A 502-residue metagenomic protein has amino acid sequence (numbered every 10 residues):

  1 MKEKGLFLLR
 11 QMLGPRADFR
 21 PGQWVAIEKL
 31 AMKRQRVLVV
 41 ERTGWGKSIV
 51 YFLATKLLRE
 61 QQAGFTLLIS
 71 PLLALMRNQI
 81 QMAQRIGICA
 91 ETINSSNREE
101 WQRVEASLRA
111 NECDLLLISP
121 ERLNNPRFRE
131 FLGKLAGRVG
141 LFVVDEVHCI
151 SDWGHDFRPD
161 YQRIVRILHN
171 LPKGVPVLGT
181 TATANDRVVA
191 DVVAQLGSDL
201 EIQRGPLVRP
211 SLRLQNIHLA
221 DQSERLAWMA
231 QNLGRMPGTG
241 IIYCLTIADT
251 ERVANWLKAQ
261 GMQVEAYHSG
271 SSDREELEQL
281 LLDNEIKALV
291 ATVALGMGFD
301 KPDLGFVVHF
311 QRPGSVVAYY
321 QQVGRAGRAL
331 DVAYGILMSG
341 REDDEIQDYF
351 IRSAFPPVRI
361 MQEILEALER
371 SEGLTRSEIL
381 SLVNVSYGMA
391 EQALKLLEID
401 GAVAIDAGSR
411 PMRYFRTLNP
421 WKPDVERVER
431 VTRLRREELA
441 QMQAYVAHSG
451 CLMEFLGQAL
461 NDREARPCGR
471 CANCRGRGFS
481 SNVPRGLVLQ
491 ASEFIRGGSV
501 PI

Functional and structural regions predicted by a protein language model:
K2, L6-L13, A17, P21 (+7 more regions): Helicase motor core with emphasis on the C-terminal RecA-like subdomain
K258, S272, S339-I502: Non-catalytic terminal extensions of ATP-dependent helicases
